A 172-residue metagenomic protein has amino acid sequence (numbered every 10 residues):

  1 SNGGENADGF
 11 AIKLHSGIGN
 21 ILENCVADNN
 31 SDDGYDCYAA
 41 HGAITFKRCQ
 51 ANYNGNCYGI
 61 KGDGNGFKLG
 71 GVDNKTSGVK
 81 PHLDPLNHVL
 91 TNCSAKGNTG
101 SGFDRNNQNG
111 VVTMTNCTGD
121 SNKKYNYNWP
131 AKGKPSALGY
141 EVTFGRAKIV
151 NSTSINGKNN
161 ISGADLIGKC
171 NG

Functional and structural regions predicted by a protein language model:
S1-H15, N29-Y38, G59-P81, G97-N106 (+1 more regions): Extracellular beta-strand/beta-solenoid scaffold signature
L14, N24, N29, A39 (+11 more regions): Residues on the solvent-exposed faces and adjacent turns of beta-rich solenoids used to engage binding targets
I18-G19, N52, G102: Low-complexity, intrinsically disordered or weakly predicted helical/coil tracts enriched in serine/threonine
G19-E23, A43-C49, T76, P85-C93 (+3 more regions): All-beta strand scaffolds that present successive hydrophobic residues in beta-strands
C25, Y35, A43, V89 (+1 more regions): A compositionally biased, intrinsically disordered/low-complexity signal enriched for hydrophobic/aromatic residues
G55-C57: Gram-negative outer-membrane beta-barrel proteins
